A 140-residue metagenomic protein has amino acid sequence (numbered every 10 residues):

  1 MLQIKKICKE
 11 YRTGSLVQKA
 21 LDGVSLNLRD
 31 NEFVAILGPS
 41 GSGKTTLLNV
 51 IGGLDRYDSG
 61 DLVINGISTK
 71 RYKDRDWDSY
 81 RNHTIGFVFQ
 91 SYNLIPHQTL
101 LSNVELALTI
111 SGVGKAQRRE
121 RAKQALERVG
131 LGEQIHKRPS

Functional and structural regions predicted by a protein language model:
M1, E10-G23: A short, flexible loop at the N-terminus of ABC-type nucleotide-binding domains that lies
S15-Q18, T69-I85, A116: ABC ATPase NBD coupling module
V17, K73, L101, G114 (+2 more regions): Signature (C-motif/LSGGQ) region and adjacent switch/coupling loops of ABC-type ATPase nucleotide-binding domains
L37-P39: The feature captures the beta-strand-to-loop junction immediately N-terminal to the Walker
G52: Helix-to-loop junction immediately C-terminal to a conserved catalytic motif
G60-S68: Conserved ABC transporter NBD signature motif
I67-S68, T109, A116-E133: Conserved ABC ATPase "signature" region
Q98-A107: Short coil-to-helix segment of the ABC ATPase nucleotide-binding domain corresponding to the Q-loop/switch region
